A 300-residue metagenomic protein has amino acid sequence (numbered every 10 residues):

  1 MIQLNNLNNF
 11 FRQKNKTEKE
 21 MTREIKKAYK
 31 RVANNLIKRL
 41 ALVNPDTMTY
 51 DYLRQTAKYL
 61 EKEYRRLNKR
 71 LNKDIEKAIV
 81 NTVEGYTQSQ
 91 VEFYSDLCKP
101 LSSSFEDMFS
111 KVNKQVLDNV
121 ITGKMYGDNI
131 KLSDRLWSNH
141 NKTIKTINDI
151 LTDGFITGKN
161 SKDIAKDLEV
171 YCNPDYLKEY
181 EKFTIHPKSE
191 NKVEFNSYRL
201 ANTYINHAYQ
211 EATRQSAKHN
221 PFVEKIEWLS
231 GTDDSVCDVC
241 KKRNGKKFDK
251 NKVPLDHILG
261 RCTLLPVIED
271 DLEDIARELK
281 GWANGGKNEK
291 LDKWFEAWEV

Functional and structural regions predicted by a protein language model:
M1-F183, I268-V300: N-terminal leader/targeting and assembly helices and adjacent pre-domain segments
I185-L279: Acidic, glycine-rich two-metal-ion catalytic cores of nucleic acid-processing enzymes
